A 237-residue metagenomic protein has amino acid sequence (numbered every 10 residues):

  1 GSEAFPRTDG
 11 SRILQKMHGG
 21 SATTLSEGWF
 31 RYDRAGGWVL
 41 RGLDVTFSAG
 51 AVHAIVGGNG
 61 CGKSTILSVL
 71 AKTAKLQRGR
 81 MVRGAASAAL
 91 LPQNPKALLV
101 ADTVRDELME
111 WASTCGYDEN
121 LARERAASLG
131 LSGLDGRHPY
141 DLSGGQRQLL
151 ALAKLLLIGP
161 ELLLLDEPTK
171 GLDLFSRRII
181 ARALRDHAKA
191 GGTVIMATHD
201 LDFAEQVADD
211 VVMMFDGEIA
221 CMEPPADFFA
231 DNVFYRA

Functional and structural regions predicted by a protein language model:
G1, E218-A237: Conserved beta-strand-loop-alpha-helix hinge in the C-terminal portion of ABC ATPase nucleotide-binding domains
V56-G58: The feature captures the beta-strand-to-loop junction immediately N-terminal to the Walker
Y117-L134: Conserved ABC ATPase "signature" region
H138-L142, Q146: Conserved ABC ATPase signature
L163-D166: Catalytic Walker B motif of ABC-type/P-loop ATPase nucleotide-binding domains
T198-H199: H-loop/switch region of ABC-family ATPase nucleotide-binding domains
A204-Q206: A short, surface-exposed alpha-helical micro-motif characterized by mixed small hydrophobic and charged/polar residues
